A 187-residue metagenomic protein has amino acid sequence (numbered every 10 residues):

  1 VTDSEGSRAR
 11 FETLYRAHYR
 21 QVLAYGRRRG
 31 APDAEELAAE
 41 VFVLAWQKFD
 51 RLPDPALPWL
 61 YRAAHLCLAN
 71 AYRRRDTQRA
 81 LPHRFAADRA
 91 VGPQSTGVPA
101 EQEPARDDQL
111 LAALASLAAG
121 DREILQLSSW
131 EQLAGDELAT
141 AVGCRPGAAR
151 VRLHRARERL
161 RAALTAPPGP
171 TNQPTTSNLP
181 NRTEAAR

Functional and structural regions predicted by a protein language model:
T2-T13, L23-E40, K48-D54: Short, charged helix-capping/linker segments at alpha-helix termini
V22, A34-A45, L60-A64, L138 (+2 more regions): Short, small-hydrophobic-rich alpha-helical interface motif
R28, R51, R62-A87, V91 (+3 more regions): Arg/Lys-rich amphipathic alpha helix in sigma70-family domain 2
K48-A63, P146: Short, aromatic/basic-enriched loop-to-helix "N-cap" motif that marks the start of an alpha-helix at regulatory
H65, V142-A166: DNA-recognition helix of helix-turn-helix
N70, Q78-D107, A134, Q173-T183: Internal acidic/polar
I124-L125: A short pre-motif secondary-structure segment
R157-T175, E184-R187: Short, Lys/Arg-enriched C-terminal cap helix and immediately downstream tail that follows
